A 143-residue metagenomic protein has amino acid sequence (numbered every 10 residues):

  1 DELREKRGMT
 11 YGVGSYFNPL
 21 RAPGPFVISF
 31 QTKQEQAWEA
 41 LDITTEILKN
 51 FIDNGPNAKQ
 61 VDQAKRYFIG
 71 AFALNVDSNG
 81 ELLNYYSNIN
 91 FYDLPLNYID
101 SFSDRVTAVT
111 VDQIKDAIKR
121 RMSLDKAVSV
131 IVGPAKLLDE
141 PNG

Functional and structural regions predicted by a protein language model:
D1-A108, D125-G133, P141: M16 family metallopeptidases and their MPP-like homologs
G14-F17, K115-K119: Generic recognition of flexible, low-complexity loop/linker segments
L137: Surface-exposed, flexible loop/turn segments at secondary-structure boundaries
